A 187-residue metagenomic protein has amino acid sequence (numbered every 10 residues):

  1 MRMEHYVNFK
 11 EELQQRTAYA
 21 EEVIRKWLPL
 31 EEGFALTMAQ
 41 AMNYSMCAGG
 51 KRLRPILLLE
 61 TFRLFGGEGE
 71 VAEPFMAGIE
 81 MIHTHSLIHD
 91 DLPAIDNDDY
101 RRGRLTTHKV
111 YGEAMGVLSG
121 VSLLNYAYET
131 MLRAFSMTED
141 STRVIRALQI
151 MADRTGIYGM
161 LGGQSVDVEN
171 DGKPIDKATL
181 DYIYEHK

Functional and structural regions predicted by a protein language model:
M1-L28: N-terminal amphipathic/basic leader segments beginning at the initiator methionine
A18-Y19, R25-L28, E32-K187: Mg2+-dependent prenyl diphosphate-binding active-site environment of isoprenoid biosynthetic enzymes
